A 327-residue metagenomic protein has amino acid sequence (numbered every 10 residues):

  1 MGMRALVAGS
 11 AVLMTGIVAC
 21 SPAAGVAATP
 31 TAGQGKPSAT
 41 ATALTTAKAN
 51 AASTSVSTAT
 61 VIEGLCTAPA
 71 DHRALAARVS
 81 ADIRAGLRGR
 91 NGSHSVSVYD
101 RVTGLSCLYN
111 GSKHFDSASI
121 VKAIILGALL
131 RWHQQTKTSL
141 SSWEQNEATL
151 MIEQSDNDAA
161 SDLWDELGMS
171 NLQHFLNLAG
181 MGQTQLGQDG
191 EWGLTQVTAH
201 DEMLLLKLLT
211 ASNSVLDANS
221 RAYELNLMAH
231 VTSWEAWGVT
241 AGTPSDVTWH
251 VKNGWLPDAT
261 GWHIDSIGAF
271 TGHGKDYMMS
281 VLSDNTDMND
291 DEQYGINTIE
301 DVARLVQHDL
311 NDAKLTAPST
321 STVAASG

Functional and structural regions predicted by a protein language model:
M1-T46: Secretory targeting and sorting signals
G25-G33, L44-H94, R101, L163-G327: Penicillin-recognizing serine hydrolase domain
A52-P69, L105-N110, L126-L129, E153-D156: Acidic/histidine-rich, surface-exposed loop or edge segments in extracytoplasmic proteins
Y99-T103, S112-H114, W132, M181 (+1 more regions): Solvent-exposed coil/turn segments that connect beta secondary-structure elements in extracytoplasmic/periplasmic
D100-T103, S141-D156, L167-G168, T320-A325: Acidic helix-start/capping segments at beta-turn-to-alpha-helix junctions
G104, H114-T138, M151, M279: Active-site SXXK
Y109-F115, Q188-E191: A short glycine/serine-rich beta->alpha loop
R131-T149, L172, S220: Short, well-structured active-site flanking segments
